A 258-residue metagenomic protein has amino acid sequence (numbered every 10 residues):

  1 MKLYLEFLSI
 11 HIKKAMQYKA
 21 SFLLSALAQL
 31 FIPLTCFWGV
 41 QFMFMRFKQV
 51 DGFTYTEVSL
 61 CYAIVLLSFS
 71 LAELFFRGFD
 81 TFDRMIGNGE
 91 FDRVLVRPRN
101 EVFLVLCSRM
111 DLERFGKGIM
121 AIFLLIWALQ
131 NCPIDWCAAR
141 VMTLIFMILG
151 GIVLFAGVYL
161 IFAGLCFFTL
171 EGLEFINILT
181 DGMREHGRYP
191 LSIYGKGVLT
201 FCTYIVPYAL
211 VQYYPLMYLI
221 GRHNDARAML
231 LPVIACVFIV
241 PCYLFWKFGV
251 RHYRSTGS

Functional and structural regions predicted by a protein language model:
M1-S258: Hydrophobic transmembrane alpha-helices and immediately adjacent juxtamembrane helices of multi-pass inner-membrane
